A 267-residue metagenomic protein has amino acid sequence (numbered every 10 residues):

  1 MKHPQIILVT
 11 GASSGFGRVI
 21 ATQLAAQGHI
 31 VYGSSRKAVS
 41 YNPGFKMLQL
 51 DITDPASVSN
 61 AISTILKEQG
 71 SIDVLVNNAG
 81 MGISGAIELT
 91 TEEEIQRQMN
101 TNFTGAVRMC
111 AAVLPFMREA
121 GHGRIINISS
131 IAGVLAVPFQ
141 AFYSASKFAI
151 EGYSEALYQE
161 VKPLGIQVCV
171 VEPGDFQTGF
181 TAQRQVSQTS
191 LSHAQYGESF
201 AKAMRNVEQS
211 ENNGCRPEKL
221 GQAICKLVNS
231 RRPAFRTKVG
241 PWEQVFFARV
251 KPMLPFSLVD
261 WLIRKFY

Functional and structural regions predicted by a protein language model:
S13, A21: N-terminal Rossmann NAD(P)H-binding glycine-rich loop of SDR-like oxidoreductase domains
M47, T90, Q98-M99: A hydrophobic alpha-helix adjacent to the NAD(P)-binding/active-site core of NAD(P)-dependent oxidoreductases, strongly
L50-N60, E92: The beta1-alpha1 cofactor-binding region of Rossmann-like NAD(H)/NADP(H)-dependent oxidoreductases
A86-I87, E94-Q96: Substrate-binding pocket helix/loop in short-chain dehydrogenase/reductase
C110, S146: Active-site helix of classical SDR
S130: Residue(s) in the substrate-gating loop at a strand-loop-helix junction that position the organic substrate next
E160-S210: C-terminal beta-strand-loop-alpha-helix "lid" module of Rossmann-like NAD(P)-dependent dehydrogenases
